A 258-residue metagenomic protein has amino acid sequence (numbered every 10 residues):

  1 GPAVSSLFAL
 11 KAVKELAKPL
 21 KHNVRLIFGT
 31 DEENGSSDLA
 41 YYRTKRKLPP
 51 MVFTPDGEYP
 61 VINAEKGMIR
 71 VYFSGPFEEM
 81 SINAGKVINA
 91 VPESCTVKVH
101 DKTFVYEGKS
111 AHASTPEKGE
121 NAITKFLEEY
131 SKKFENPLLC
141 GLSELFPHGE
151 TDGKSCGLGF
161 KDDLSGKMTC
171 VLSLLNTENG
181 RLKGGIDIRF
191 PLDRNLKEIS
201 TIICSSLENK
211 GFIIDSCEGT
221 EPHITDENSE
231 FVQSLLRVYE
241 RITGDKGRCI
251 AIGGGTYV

Functional and structural regions predicted by a protein language model:
G1-N34, V71-G75, C95-Y106, T115-E135 (+1 more regions): Alpha-helical metal-binding/catalytic segments enriched in His/Glu/Asp
A3-E78, D152-L164: Acidic/histidine-rich catalytic neighborhood of metal-dependent amide-processing enzymes
A64-K66, A90-E93, E117-K118: Short glycine/proline-enriched turns and hinge-like loops at secondary-structure junctions
P76-K86, G166-L174: Short amphipathic beta-strand starts and helix->beta connectors
V87-V91, N176-E178: Short, solvent-exposed beta-strand/turn "edge" segments of beta-rich domains on protein surfaces
S110-A111: Glycine-centered low-complexity coil/loop motifs and glycine-rich tracts, especially the flexible linkers
P116-N179, D193-E198, I213-V258: An extended, acidic, His-containing surface patch that forms the Zn2+-binding/catalytic region of metallohydrolases
G185-R194: A short interface-forming secondary-structure element
